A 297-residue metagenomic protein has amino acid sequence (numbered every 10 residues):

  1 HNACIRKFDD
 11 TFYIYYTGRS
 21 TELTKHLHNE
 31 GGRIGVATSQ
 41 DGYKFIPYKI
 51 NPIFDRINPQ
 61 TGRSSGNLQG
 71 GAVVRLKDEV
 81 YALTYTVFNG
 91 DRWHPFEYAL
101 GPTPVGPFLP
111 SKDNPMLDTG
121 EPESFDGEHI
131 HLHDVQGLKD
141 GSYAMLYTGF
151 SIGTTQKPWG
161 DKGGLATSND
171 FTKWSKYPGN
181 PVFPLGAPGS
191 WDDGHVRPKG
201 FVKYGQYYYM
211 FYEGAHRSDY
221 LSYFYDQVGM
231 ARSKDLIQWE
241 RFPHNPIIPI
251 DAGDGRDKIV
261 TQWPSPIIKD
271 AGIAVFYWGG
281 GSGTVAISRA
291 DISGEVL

Functional and structural regions predicted by a protein language model:
H1-G66, G70, V74-E128, Q136-D193 (+2 more regions): Beta-rich carbohydrate-recognition and catalytic domains
S265: Conserved active-site neighborhood of enzyme catalytic/cofactor-binding cores
